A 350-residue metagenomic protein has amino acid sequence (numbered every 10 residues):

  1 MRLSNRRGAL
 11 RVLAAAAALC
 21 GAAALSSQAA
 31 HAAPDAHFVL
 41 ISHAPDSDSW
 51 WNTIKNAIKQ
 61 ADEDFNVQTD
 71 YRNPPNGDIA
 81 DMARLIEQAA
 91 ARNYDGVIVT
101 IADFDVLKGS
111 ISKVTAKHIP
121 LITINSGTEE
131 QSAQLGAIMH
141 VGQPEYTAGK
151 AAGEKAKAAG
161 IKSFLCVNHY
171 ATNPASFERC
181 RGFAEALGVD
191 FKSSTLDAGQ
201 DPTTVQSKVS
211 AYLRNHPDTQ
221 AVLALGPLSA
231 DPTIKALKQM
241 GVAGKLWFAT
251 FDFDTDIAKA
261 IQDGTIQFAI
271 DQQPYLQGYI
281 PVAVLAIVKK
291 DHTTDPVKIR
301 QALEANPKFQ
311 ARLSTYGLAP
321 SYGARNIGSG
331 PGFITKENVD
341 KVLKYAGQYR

Functional and structural regions predicted by a protein language model:
P34, A186-L187, V284-R350: Hinge/cleft segment of the Venus flytrap/periplasmic-binding protein
H37-F65, D70-I86, Y94, T100-F104 (+2 more regions): Extracytoplasmic "Venus flytrap"
L40-S42, N93-I101, P120-I124, L165-N168 (+4 more regions): Periplasmic-binding protein-like
S49-D64, A148-A152, P174-F191, K208 (+2 more regions): Short, solvent-exposed amphipathic alpha-helices that sit in or adjacent to ligand/effector-binding or catalytic
Q68, D105-T147, I161, D254-Q262 (+1 more regions): Flexible loop/hinge segments that line or gate small-molecule binding clefts
T69-D95, S194-H216, A230-P232: Structural motif
M82, M139-F164, V205-Q206, F253-I257 (+1 more regions): Hydrophobic alpha-helical segments within soluble ligand-binding/sensing domains
V99-A116, F183, A198-A260: Hydrophobic alpha-helical
